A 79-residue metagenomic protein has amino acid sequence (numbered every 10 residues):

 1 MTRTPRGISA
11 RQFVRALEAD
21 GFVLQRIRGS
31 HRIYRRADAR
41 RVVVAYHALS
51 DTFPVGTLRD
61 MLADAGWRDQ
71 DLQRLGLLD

Functional and structural regions predicted by a protein language model:
M1-R28: N-terminal first-folded block
V23-G56, A63: A short, structured beta-strand/loop element
S50-D79: C-terminal structural segments of small proteins and small subunits
